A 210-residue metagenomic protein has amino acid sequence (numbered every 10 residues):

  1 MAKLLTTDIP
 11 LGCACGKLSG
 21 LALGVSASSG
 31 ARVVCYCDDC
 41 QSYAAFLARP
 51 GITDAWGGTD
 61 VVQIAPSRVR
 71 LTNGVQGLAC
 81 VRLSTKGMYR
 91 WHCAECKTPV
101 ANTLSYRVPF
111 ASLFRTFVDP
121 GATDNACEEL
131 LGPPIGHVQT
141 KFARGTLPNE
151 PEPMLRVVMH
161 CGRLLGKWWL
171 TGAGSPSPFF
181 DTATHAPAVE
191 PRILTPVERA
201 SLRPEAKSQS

Functional and structural regions predicted by a protein language model:
M1-G12, L18-S210: A short Gly-Trp-Pro
